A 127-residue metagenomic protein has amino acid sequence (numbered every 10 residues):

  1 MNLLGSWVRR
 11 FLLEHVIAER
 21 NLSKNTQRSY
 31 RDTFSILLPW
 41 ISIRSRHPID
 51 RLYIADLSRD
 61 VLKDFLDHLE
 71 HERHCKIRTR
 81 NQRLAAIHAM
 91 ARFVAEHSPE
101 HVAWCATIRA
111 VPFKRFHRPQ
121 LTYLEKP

Functional and structural regions predicted by a protein language model:
R9-N25, R31, S35-P119: N-terminal core-binding DNA-recognition domain of tyrosine recombinases/integrases
T122: Conserved phosphate-binding/catalytic loop of the ribokinase/pfkB sugar-kinase fold
E125: Short helix- or helix-capping micro-motifs that position conserved polar/aromatic residues at function-defining sites
